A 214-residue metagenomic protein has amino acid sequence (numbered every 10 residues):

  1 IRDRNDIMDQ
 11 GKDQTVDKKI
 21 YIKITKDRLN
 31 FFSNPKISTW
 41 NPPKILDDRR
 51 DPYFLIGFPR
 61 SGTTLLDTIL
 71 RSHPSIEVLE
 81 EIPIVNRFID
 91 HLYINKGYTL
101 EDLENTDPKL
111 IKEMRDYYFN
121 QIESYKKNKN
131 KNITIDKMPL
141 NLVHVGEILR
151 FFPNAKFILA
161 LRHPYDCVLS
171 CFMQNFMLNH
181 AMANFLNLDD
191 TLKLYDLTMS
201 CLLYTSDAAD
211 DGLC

Functional and structural regions predicted by a protein language model:
I1-D3, Y204-A209: Conserved small/polar residues in nucleotide/adenosyl-binding loops
I1-N128: Alpha-helical solenoid repeat scaffolds of the TPR/TPR-like class and their adjacent stem/linker regions that mediate
D9, S200, D211: Residue-level marker of positions within ordered structural domains that often coincide with functionally constrained
T63-T64, P164, A208-D211: Conformational gate/switch positions in structured elements
L79, I84-V85, I89-N105, N128-S206: PAPS-dependent sulfotransferase catalytic domain
